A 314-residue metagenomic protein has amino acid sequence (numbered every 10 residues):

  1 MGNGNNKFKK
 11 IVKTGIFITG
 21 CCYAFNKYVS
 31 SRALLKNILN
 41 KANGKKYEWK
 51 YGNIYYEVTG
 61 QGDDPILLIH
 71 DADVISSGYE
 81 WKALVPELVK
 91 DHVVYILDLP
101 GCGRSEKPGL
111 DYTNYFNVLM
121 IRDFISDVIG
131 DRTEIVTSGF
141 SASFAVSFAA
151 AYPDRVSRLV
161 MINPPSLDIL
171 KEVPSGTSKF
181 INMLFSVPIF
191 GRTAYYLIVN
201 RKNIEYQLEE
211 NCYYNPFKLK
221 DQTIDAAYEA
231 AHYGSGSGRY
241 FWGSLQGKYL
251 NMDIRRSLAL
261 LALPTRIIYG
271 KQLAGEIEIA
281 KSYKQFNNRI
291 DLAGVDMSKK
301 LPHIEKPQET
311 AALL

Functional and structural regions predicted by a protein language model:
N5-S30: Hydrophobic alpha-helical topogenic segments used for membrane insertion/localization
G52, V58-R104: Conserved HGGG/HGGXW glycine-rich cap/lid loop of the alpha/beta-hydrolase fold
Y95-V136, H303: Active-site loop/oxyanion-hole signature of alpha/beta-hydrolase fold enzymes
T137-A145: Gly/Ala-rich beta-loop-alpha elbow adjacent to hydrolase catalytic centers
A150, L159-R192: Flexible "cap/lid" loop of the alpha/beta hydrolase fold
K171, Y196-S257: Conserved alpha/beta-hydrolase catalytic His-Asp/Glu region
L260-S298: Conserved loop-alpha-helix segment in the C-terminal half of the alpha/beta-hydrolase fold that carries the catalytic
V295-A312: Catalytic histidine-centered segment of alpha/beta-hydrolase-like enzymes
